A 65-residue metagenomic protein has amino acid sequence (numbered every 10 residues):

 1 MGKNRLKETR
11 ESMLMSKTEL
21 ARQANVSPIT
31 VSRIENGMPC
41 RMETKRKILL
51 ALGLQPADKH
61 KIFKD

Functional and structural regions predicted by a protein language model:
N4-Q23: Short basic helix-loop element that most often maps to the first helix and adjoining turn of HTH DNA-binding modules
T18, P28-I29, A57: Key DNA-contact positions within bacterial/archaeal DNA-binding proteins
N25-C40: Recognition helix of helix-turn-helix/homeodomain-like DNA-binding domains that insert into the DNA major groove
M42-H60: DNA major-groove recognition helix of helix-turn-helix/homeodomain DNA-binding modules
I62-D65: Short hydrophobic/aromatic patches at helix-to-coil boundaries
